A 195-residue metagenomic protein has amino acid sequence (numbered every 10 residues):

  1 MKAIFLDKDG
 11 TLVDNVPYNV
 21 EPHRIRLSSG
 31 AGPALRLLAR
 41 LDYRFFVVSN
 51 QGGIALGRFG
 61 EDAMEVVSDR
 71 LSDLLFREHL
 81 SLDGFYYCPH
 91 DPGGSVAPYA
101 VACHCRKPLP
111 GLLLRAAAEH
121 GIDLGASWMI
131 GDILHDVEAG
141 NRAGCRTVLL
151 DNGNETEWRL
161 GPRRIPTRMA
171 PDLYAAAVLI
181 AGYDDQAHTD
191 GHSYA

Functional and structural regions predicted by a protein language model:
M1-F46: Active-site neighborhood of HAD-like aspartate-dependent phosphohydrolases
M1-L6, V178, Y183-A195: Non-catalytic pre-domain segments flanking phosphatase-related domains
Y18-R26, G60-D62, Y99-C103: Short glycine-enriched, charge-decorated loop/helix-capping segments at active-site entrances that position
A31, L35-L74, L80-G94, G140: Substrate-recognition element of Asp-dependent hydrolases with the DxDx(T/V) motif
H104-V137: Conserved Lys-Pro-Asp/Glu-containing loop-to-beta segment of HAD-superfamily phosphomonoesterases, centered on
W128-R168: Acidic, Mg2+-coordinating phosphoryl-transfer loop and its flanking beta/alpha structural elements, shared across
T167-A176: Short acidic-hydrophobic, aromatic-tinged amphipathic segments that line or gate anion-handling sites
